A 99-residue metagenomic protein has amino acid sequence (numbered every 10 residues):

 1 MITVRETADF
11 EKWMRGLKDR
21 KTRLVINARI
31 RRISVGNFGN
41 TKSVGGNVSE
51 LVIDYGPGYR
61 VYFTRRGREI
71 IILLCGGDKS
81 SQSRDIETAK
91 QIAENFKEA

Functional and structural regions predicted by a protein language model:
M1-P57, G67-I71, D78-A99: Basic, Lys/Arg-enriched alpha-helical interface segments
R60-T64: Short, surface-exposed beta-strand/loop micro-motifs that present aromatic residues
